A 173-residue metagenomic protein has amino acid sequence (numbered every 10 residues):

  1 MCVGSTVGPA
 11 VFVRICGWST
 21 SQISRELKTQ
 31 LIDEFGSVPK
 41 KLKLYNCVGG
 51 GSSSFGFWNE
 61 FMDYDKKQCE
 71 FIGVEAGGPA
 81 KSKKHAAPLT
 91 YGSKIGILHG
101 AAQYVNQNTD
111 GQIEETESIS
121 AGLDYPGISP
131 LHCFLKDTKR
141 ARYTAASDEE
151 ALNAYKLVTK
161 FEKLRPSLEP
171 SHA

Functional and structural regions predicted by a protein language model:
M1-I15, S21-I23, F35, D63-Q68 (+1 more regions): Active-site/ligand-binding loops adjacent to catalytic centers
W18, L27-K28, N46: Cofactor-pocket helix-loop regions in the catalytic cores of large enzyme subunits
I23-Q30, S54-F61, Y155, A173: Buried hydrophobic packing segments
K28-V38: Phosphate/pyrophosphate-binding loops at sites that engage ATP/ADP/AMP, CoA/4′-phosphopantetheine, polyphosphate
I32, G49, W58, M62 (+1 more regions): Hydrophobic/aromatic-lined pockets within catalytic cores
K40-S53, F71: A short, small-residue-rich loop immediately preceding and capping a beta-strand
C47-W58, K81-K83, P170-A173: Short glycine/serine/threonine-rich phosphate/pyrophosphate-binding segments that cradle anionic phosphate groups
E162, E169-P170: Extended hydrophobic packing segments that form well-structured cores
